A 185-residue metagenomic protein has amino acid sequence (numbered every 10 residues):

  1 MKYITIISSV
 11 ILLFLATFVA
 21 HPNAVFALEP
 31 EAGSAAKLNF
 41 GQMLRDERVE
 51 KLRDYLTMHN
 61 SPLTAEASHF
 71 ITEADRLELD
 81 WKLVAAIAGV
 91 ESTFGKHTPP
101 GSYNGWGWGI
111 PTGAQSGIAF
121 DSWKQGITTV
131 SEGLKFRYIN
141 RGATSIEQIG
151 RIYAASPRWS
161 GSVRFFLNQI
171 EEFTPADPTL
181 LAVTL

Functional and structural regions predicted by a protein language model:
M1-E29, T112-L185: Non-catalytic cell-wall polysaccharide-engagement segments
Y3-V10, R53-I71, F94-Y103: Short, charge-rich amphipathic segments
P22-D46: N-terminal, intrinsically disordered, polar/charged segments of Gram-positive cell-envelope systems that serve as
A27-A35, A65-L79, G105-T112, I149-I152 (+1 more regions): Charged, low-complexity, helix/coiled-coil-prone segments
K37-V84, I170: Export/targeting segments at the very N-terminus of extracytoplasmic proteins
F40-L56, G89-A143: Peptidoglycan-targeting cell-wall enzymes and recognition modules
A65-E66, K82-L83, Y103, R141-T144: Alpha-helix N-cap and coil->helix boundary residues
R76, T93-F94, A155-S156: A short structural micro-motif
